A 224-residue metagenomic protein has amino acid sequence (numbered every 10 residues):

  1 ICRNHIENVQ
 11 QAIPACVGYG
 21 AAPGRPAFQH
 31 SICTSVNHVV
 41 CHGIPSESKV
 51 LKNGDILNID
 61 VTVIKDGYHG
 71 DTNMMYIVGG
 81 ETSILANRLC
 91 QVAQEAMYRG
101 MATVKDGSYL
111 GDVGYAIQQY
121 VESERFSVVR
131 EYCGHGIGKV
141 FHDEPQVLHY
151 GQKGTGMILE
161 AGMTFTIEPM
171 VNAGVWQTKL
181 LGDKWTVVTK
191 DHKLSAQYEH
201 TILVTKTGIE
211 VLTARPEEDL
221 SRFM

Functional and structural regions predicted by a protein language model:
I1-M224: Active-site neighborhoods and metal-handling regions in enzymes and metal-associated proteins
